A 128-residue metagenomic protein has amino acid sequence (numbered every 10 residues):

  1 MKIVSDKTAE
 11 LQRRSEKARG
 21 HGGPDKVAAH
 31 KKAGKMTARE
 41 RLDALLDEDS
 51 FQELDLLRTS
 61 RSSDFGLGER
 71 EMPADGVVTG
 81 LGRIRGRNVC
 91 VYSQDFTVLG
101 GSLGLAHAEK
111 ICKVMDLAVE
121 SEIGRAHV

Functional and structural regions predicted by a protein language model:
M1-H127: Terminal-region recognition feature
